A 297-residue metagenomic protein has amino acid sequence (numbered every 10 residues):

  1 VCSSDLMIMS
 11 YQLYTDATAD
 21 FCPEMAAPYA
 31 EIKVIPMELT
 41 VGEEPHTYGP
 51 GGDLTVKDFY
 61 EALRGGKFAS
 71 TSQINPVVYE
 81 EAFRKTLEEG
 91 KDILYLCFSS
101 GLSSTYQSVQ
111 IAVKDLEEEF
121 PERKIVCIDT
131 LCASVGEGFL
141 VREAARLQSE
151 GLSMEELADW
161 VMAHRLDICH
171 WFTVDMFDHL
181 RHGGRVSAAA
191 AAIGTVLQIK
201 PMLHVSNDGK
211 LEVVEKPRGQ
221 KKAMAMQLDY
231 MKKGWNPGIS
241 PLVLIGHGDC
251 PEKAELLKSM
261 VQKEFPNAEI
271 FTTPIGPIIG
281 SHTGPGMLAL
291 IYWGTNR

Functional and structural regions predicted by a protein language model:
V1-S3: Short, small-residue-biased leader/transition segments that mark boundaries at the very start of proteins
I8, T18-K33, E38-L39, E43 (+5 more regions): Mixed-charge interfacial surface used for oligomerization/domain docking and macromolecular partner engagement
Y11, K91-Y95, P241-V243: Generic beta-sheet signal
Q12-V78: N-terminal glycine-rich anion-binding loop in soluble enzyme alpha/beta folds
G66-I74, C97-S104, L131-C132: Short coil/turn segments at secondary-structure boundaries
V78-V109, V113: N-terminal glycine-rich phosphate/adenylate-binding segment common to multiple enzyme folds
